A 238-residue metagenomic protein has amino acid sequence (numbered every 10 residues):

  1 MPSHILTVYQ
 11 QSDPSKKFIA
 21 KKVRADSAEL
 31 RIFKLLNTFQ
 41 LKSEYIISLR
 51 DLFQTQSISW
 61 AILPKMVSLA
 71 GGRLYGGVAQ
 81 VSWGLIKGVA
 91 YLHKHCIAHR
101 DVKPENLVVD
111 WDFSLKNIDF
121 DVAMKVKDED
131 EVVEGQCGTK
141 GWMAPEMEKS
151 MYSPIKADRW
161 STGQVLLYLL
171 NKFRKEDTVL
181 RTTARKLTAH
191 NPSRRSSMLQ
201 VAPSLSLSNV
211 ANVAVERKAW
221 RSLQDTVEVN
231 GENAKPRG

Functional and structural regions predicted by a protein language model:
P2-L35: ATP-binding glycine-rich loop module of kinase domains
S48-S57: Short beta-strand micro-motifs within the conserved protein kinase catalytic domain, predominantly in the N-lobe
Q56-P64: A conserved loop-to-beta-strand element in the N-lobe of protein kinase catalytic cores that borders the ATP-binding
V81-S82: Activation segment signature within eukaryotic-like protein kinase domains
H93-D110: Catalytic-loop of the protein kinase fold
V108-K140: Activation segment/activation loop of eukaryotic-type protein kinase catalytic domains
H190-A214: Terminal C-lobe "cap" of eukaryotic-type protein kinase domains
V213-G238: Regulatory extensions appended to serine/threonine kinase catalytic cores
